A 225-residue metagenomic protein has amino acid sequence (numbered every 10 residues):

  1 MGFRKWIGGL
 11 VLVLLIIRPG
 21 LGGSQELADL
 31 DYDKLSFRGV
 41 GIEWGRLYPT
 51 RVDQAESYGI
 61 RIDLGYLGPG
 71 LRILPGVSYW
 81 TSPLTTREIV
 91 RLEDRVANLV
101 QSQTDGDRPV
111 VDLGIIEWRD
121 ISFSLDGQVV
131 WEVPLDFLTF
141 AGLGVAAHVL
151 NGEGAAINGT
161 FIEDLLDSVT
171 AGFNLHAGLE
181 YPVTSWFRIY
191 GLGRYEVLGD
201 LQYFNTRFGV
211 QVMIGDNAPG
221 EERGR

Functional and structural regions predicted by a protein language model:
R18-I73, Y79, R207, Q211-R225: Short glycine/proline- and aromatic-enriched beta-strand/turn motifs that initiate or cap beta-hairpins
S36-R38, Q54-Y58, P69, E117-F123 (+3 more regions): Residues that define the transmembrane beta-barrel architecture of outer-membrane proteins
V40-R46, P75-T81, A141-A147, A177-L179 (+2 more regions): Transmembrane beta-barrel strands of outer-membrane/channel proteins
E43-R51, S82-L84, H148-G154, R194-D200 (+1 more regions): Sequence/structural signature of outer-membrane beta-barrel proteins
G45-Y48, P109-I115, G159-L165, R194-L198: Extracellular loop and loop/strand-boundary signature of outer-membrane beta-barrel proteins
V52-Y58, T85-L92, N151-F161, Q202-F208 (+1 more regions): Outer-membrane beta-barrel translocator domains and adjoining extracellular loop/strand segments of Gram-negative
R61-A155, V212-I214: Gram-negative (and chloroplast) outer-membrane scaffold detector with strong preference for beta-barrel transmembrane
P69-I73, D136-T139, Y181-I189, D216-E222: Repeated loop/turn-to-beta-strand initiation elements of outer-membrane beta-barrel proteins
